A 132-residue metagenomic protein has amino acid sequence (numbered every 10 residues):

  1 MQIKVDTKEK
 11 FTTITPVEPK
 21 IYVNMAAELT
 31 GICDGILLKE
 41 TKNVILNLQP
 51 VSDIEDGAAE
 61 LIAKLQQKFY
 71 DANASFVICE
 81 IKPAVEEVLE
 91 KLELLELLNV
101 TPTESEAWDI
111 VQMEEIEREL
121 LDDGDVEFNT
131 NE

Functional and structural regions predicted by a protein language model:
M1-T13, I45-A58, A107: Charged, low-complexity, helix/coiled-coil-prone segments
M1-V5, L121-E132: Non-catalytic signal-transmission and effector/linker regions of two-component phosphorelay proteins
Q2-C33: STAS-typified acidic loop motif
D6, C79, T101: General small-molecule cofactor/ligand-binding pocket signal
F11, P19, K82, E104-E106: Short, solvent-exposed coil/turn elements at secondary-structure transition points
A26-L98: Amphipathic alpha-helical interaction surfaces in cytosolic regulatory modules
P102-E127: A charged, well-structured terminal subsegment
